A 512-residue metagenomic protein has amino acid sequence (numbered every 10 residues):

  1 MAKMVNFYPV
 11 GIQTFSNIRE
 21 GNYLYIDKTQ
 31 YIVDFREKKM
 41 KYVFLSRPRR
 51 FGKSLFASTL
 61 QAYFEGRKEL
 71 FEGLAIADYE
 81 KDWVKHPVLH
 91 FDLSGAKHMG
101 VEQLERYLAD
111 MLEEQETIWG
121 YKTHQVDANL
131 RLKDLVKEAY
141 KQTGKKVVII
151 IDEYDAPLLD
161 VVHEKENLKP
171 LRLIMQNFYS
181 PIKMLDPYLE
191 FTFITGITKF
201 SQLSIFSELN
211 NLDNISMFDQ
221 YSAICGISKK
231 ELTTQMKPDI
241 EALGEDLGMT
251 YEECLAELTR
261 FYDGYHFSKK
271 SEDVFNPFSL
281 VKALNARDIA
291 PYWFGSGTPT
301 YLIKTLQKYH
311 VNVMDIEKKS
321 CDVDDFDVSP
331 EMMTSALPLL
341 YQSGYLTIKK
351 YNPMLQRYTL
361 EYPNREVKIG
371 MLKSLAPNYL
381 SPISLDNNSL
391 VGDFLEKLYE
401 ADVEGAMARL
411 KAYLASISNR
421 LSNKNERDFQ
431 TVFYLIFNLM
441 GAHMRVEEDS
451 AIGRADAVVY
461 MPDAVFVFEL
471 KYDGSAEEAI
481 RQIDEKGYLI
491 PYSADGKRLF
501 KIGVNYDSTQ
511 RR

Functional and structural regions predicted by a protein language model:
M1-N425, M440: Phosphate-binding site recognition
A139-T143, I436-D463: Active-site metal-binding core of divalent-cation-utilizing nuclease and nuclease-like domains
V148, A464-F466, F500: Structural motif
K169-L173, Y472-L489: Mg2+/Mn2+-dependent nuclease catalytic core
F433, A455-Y472, K486: Conserved catalytic cores of phosphodiester-cleaving nucleases, focusing on short active-site segments
A476, L489-R512: Nucleic-acid nuclease catalytic cores
